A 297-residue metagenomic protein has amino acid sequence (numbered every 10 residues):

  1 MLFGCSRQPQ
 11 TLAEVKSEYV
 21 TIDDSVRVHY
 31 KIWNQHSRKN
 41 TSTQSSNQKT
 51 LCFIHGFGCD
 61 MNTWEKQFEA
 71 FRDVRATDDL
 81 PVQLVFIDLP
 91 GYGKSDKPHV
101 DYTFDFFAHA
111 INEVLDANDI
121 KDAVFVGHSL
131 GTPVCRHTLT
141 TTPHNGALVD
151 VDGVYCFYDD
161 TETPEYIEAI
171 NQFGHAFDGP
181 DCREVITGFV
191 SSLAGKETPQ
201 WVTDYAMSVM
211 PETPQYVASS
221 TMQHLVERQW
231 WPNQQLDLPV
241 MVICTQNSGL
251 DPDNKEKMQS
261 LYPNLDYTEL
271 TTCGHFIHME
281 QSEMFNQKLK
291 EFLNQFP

Functional and structural regions predicted by a protein language model:
V26, I32-N40, Q44-D96: Conserved HGGG/HGGXW glycine-rich cap/lid loop of the alpha/beta-hydrolase fold
D105-A123: Conserved acidic catalytic loop of the alpha/beta-hydrolase fold
F125-G127, V151: Short beta-strand immediately N-terminal to the catalytic nucleophile in serine-hydrolase-like folds
G127-G131, C135: Gly/Ala-rich beta-loop-alpha elbow adjacent to hydrolase catalytic centers
R136-T140, H144-G179: Flexible "cap/lid" loop of the alpha/beta hydrolase fold
D159-Y166, F177-Q234: Conserved alpha/beta-hydrolase catalytic His-Asp/Glu region
E212-E269: Conserved serine/cysteine hydrolase catalytic core
C273-N286: Catalytic histidine-centered segment of alpha/beta-hydrolase-like enzymes
